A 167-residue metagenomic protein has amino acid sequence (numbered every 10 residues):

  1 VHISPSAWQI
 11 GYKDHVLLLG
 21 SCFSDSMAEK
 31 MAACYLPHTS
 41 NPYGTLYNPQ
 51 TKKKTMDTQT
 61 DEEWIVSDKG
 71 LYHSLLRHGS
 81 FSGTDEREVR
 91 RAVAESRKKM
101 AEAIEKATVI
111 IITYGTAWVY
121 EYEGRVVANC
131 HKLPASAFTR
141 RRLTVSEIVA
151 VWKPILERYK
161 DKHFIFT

Functional and structural regions predicted by a protein language model:
V1-T167: Extracellular glycan-modifying ectodomains
